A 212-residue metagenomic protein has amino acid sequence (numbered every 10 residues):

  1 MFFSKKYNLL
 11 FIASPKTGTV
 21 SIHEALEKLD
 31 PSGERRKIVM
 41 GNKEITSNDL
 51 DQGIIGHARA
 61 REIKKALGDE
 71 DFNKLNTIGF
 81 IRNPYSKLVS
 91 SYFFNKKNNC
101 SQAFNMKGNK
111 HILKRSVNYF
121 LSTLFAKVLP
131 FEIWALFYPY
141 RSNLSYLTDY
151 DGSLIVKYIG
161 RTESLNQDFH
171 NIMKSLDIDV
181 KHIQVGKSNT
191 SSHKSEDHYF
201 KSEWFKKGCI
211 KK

Functional and structural regions predicted by a protein language model:
M1-K212: Membrane-interface amphipathic segments in extracytoplasmic regions
